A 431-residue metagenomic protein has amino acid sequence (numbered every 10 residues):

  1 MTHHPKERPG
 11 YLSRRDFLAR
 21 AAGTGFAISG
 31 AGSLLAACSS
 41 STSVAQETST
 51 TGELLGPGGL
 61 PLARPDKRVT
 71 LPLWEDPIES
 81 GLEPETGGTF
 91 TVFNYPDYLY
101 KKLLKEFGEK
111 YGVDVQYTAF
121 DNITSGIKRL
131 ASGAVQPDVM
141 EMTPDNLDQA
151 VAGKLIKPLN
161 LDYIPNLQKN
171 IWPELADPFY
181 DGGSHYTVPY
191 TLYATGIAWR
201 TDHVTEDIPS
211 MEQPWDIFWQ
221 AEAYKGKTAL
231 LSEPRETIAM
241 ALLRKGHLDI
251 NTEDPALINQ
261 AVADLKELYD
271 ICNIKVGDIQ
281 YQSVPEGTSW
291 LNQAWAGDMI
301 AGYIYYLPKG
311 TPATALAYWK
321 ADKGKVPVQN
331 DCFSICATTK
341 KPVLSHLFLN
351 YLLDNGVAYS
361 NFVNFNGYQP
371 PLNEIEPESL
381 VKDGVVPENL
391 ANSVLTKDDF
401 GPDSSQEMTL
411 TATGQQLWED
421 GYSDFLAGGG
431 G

Functional and structural regions predicted by a protein language model:
M1-D16, G25-G32, A36-A37: N-terminal secretory signal peptides
S39-Q46: Bacterial lipoprotein signal-peptidase II cleavage site
D66-Q149: Early extracytoplasmic/lumenal segment of secretory-pathway proteins
A131, V135-M142, K157-N160, N166-W199 (+1 more regions): A structural signal for short loop-to-beta-strand junctions that line the ligand-binding cleft of periplasmic/secreted
D148, A229-T237, A241, L248-A317: Ligand-binding pocket segment of bilobal, Venus flytrap-like solute-binding proteins
K157-L167, T187, K309-P327, C336-T338: Short beta-strand->loop
D331, I335-D403: Mature extracytoplasmic/periplasmic domains
K397-G431: Conserved C-terminal helix/tail region of periplasmic/extracytoplasmic solute-binding proteins
